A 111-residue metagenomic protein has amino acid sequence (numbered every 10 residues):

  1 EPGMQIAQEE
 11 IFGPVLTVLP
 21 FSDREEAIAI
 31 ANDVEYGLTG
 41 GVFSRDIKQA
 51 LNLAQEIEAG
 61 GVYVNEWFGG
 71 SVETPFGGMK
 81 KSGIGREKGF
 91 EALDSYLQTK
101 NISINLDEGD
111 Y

Functional and structural regions predicted by a protein language model:
E1-Y111: Conserved C-terminal structural/oligomerization subdomain of aldehyde/semialdehyde dehydrogenase
